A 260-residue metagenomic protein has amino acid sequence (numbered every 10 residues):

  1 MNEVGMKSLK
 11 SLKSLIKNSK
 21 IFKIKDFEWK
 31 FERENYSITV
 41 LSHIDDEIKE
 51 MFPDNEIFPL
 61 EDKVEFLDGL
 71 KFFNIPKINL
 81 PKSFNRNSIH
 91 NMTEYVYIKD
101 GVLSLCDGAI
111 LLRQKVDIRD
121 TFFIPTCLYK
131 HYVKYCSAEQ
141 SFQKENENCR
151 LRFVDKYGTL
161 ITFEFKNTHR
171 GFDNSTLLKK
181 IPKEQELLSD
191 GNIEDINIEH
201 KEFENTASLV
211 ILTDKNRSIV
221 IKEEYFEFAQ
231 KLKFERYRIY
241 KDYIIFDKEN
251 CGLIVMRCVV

Functional and structural regions predicted by a protein language model:
M1-I89, Y95, D100-V260: DNA polymerase sliding clamps and clamp-related checkpoint/processivity subunits
